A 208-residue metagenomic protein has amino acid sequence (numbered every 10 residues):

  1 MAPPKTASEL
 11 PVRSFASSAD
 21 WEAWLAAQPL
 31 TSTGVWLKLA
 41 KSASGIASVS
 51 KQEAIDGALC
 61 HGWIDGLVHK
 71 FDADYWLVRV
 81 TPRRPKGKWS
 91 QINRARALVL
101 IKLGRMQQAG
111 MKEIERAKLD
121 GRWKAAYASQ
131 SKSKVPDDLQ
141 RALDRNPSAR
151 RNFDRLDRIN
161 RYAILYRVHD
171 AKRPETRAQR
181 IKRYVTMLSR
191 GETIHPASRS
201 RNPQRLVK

Functional and structural regions predicted by a protein language model:
M1-K208: Charge-dense, helix-prone N-terminal extensions
